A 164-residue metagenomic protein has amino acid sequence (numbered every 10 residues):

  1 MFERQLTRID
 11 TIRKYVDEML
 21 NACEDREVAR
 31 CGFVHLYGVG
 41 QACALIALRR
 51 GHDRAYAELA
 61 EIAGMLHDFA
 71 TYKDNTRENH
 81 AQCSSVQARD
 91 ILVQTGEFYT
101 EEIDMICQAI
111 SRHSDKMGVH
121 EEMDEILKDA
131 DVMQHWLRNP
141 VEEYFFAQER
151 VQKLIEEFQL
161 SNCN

Functional and structural regions predicted by a protein language model:
M1-R8, E24-D53, L66, Q94 (+1 more regions): Divalent metal-dependent phosphate-bond-processing catalytic cores, especially two-metal-ion Mg2+/Mn2+ enzymes that act
R8-Y15, A55-A63: Short coil-to-beta-strand
E18-C23, M65-F69: A short small-residue
V39-A42, N79-T95: An active-site-proximal "capping" alpha-helix that borders the catalytic cofactor pocket
H52-D53, N75, F98: Alpha-helical structural elements of signaling/regulatory helical domains
Y56-N75, H80, S84, M105-S114: His-Asp-centered metal-binding catalytic motifs of divalent-metal-dependent phosphohydrolases/nucleases
L92-T95, T100, D104-A109: Mid-chain, well-packed structural core segment of small domains
